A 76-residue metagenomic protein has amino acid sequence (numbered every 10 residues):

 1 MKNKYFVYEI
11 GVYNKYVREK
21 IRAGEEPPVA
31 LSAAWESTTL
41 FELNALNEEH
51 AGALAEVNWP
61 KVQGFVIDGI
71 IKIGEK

Functional and structural regions predicted by a protein language model:
K2-E36: N-terminal acidic leader/helix
V7-G11, L40-N44, V66-D68: Ordered hydrophobic segments in well-structured contexts
Y13, N44-L46, G74: A structural detector for beta-sheet-dominated domains
E19-A23, N44-E49: A short linear-motif detector with a strong N-terminal bias
L31-N47: A short, exposed loop/beta-hairpin motif centered on an aromatic-Gly-Thr core
E49, A53-K76: Short, mixed-charge low-complexity intrinsically disordered segments
